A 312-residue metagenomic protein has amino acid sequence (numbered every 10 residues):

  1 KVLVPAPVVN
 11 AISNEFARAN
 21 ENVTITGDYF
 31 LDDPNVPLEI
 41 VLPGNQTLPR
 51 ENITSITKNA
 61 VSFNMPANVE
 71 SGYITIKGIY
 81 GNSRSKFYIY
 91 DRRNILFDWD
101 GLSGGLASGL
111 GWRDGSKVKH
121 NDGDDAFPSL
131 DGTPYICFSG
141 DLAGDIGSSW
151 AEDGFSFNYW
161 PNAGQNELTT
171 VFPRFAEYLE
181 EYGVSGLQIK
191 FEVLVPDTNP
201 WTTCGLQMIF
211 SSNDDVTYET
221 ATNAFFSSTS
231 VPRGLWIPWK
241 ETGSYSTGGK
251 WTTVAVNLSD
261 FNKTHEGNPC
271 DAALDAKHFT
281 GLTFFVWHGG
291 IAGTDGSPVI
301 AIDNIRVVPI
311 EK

Functional and structural regions predicted by a protein language model:
K1-K86: Immunoglobulin-like IPT/TIG beta-sandwich domains and homologous Ig-like subdomains
V2, S83-R93, D303-I305: C-terminal edge beta-strand
P37-Q46, T203-Y218, I305-V307: Extended low-complexity, serine/threonine- and proline-enriched intrinsically disordered segments
K86-G132: Extracellular carbohydrate-recognition regions
N121-T169: Short carbohydrate-recognition loop motifs
A163-Q188, S244-G248, A273-H278: Extracellular/lumenal carbohydrate-interaction signature centered on repeated Trp-anchored short motifs
Q165, G183, Q188-G267: Extracellular ligand-binding interfaces
I189-F191, G205-M208, W251-V299, I305 (+1 more regions): Extracellular beta-strand ligand-recognition surfaces/modules
